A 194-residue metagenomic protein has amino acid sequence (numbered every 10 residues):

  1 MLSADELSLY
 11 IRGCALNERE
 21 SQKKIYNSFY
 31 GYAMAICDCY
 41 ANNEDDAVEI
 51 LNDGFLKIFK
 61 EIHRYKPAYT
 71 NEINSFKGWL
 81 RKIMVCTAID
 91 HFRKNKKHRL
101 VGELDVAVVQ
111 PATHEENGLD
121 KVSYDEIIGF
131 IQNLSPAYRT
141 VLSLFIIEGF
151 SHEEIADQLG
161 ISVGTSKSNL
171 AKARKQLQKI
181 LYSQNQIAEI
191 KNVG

Functional and structural regions predicted by a protein language model:
M1-A4, G13, D157-G160, R174-G194: C-terminal edge and immediately downstream basic/flexible tail or linker adjoining helix-turn-helix-like DNA-binding
L7, K23-N27, E44-R64: Conserved RNAP core-binding helix
R12-A35, C39, F59: A short, charge-rich alpha-helical start-of-domain segment used by transcription regulators
A15-L16, C39, F55-I73: Sigma70-family region 2
E49-L56, N74-C86: Structural recognition of an alpha-helix C-terminal capping motif at a helix-to-coil junction
R64-K66, R81-G102, K172: Arg/Lys-rich amphipathic alpha helix in sigma70-family domain 2
H98-Y124: Internal acidic/polar
V141-F145: A short pre-motif secondary-structure segment
